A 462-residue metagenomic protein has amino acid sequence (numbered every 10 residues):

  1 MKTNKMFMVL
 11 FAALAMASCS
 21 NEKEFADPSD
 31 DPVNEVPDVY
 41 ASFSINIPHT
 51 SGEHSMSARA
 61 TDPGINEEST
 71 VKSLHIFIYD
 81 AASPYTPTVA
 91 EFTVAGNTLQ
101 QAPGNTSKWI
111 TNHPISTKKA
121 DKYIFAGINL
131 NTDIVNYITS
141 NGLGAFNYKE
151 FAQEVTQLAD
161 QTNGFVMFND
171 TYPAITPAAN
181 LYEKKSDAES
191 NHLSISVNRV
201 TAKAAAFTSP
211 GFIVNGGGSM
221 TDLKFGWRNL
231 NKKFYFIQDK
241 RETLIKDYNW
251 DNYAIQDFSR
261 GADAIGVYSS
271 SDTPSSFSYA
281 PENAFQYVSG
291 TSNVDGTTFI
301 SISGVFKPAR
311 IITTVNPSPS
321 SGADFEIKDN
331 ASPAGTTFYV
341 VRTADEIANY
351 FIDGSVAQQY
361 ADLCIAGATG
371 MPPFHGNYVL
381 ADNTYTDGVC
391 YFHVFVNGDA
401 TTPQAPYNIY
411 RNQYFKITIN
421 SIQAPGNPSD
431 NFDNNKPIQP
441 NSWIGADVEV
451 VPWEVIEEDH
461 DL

Functional and structural regions predicted by a protein language model:
M1-F7: Bacterial N-terminal signal peptides that target proteins for export
M6, S20-N21: Charged, compositionally biased non-catalytic regions
A15-S18: C-terminal motif of bacterial Sec signal peptides marking the signal peptidase cleavage site
E22-F125, L130-G164, F168-N180, R199 (+4 more regions): Acidic/polar, low-complexity intrinsically disordered N-terminal segments immediately downstream of a Sec signal
T61-I138, K203, F207, G211-K416 (+2 more regions): Tryptophan-paired
F146-F207, I213-V214, K233-Q256: Flexible, low-complexity coil/linker segments
T313-T314, N427-D430: Short conserved micro-motifs at the rims of enzyme active sites and ligand-binding pockets
